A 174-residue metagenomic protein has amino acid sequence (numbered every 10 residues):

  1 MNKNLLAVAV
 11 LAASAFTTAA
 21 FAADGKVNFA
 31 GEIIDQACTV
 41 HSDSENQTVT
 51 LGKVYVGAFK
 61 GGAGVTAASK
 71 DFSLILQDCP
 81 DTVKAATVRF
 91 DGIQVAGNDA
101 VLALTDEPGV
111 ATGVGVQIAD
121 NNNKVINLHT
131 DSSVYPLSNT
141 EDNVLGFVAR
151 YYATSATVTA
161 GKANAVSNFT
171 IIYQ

Functional and structural regions predicted by a protein language model:
N2-N4, F21-Q174: Mature extracellular/passenger domains of Gram-negative fimbrial/pilin and adhesin proteins
V8-A15: Bacterial N-terminal signal peptides
T17-A19: N-terminal signal peptide c-region/cleavage motif recognized by signal peptidases
